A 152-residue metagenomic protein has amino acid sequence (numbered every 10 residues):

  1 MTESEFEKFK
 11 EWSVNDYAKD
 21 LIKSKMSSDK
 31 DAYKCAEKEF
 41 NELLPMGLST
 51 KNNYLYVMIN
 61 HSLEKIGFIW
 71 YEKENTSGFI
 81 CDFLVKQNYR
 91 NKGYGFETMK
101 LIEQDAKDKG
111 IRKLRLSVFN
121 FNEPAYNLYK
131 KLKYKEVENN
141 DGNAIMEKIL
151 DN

Functional and structural regions predicted by a protein language model:
E3, Q87, F96, N120-E123: Alpha-helix N-capping/helix-start residues
E3-D82, K86-N88, D105, E136-G142 (+1 more regions): Acetyl-CoA-dependent GNAT
V85, N91-Q104, N127-K131: Conserved acetyl-CoA-binding loop-helix of GNAT-fold acetyltransferases
K92, D108-R112: Short coil/turn segments at alpha/beta junctions that flank glycine-rich nucleotide-binding fingerprints
R112-Y126, K130-N152: C-terminal "cap" of GNAT-fold acetyltransferases
